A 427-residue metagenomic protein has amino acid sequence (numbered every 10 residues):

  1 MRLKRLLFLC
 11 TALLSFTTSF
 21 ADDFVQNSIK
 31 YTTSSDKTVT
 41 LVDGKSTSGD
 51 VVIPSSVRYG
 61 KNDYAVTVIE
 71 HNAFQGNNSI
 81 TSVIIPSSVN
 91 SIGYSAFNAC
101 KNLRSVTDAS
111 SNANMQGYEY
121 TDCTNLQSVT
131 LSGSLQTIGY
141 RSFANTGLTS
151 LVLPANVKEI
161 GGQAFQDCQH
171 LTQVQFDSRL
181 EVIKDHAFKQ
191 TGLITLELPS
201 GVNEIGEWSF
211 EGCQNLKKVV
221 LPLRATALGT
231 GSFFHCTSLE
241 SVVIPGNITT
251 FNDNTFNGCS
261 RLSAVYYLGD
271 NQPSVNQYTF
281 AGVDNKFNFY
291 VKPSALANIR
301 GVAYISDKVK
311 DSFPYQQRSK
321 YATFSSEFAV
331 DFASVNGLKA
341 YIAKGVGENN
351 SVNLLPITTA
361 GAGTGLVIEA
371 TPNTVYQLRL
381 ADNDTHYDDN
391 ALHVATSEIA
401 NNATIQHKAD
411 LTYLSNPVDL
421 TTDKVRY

Functional and structural regions predicted by a protein language model:
M1-L6: Positively charged n-region of N-terminal signal peptides that target proteins for export
F8-S15: Bacterial N-terminal signal peptides
T17-A21: Sec/Tat signal peptide C-region and signal peptidase I cleavage site
S28-K30, S35-K37, S46-V68, N78-S91 (+9 more regions): Structural signature of tandem-repeat unit edges
S56, N72, S88, R224 (+4 more regions): Tight coil/turn sites that cap or link beta-strands
H71-A73, G93-N98, G117-E119, G139-S142 (+6 more regions): Consensus positions within tandem repeat domains that build extended binding/scaffold surfaces
D284-D311: Extracellular/surface-exposed low-complexity segments
I305-N336, P356-Y427: A short, polar beta-strand/turn micro-motif
